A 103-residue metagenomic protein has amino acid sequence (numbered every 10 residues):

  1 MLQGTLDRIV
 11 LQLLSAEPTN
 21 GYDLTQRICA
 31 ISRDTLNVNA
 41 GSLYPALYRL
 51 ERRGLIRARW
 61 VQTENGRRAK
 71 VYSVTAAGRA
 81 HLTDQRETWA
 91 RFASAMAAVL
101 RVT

Functional and structural regions predicted by a protein language model:
M1-S42: N-terminal helix-turn-helix DNA-binding core of bacterial DNA-binding proteins
S15, R79-T103: Amphipathic alpha-helical dimerization/coiled-coil segments that flank or bridge DNA-binding/regulatory modules
L43-L50: Basic amphipathic alpha-helical segments that dock to polyanions
E51-R68, S73: Beta-hairpin "wing" of winged helix-turn-helix
V74-G78: Accessory beta->alpha helical hairpin/"wing" motif in late/C-terminal subdomains of nucleic-acid enzymes
